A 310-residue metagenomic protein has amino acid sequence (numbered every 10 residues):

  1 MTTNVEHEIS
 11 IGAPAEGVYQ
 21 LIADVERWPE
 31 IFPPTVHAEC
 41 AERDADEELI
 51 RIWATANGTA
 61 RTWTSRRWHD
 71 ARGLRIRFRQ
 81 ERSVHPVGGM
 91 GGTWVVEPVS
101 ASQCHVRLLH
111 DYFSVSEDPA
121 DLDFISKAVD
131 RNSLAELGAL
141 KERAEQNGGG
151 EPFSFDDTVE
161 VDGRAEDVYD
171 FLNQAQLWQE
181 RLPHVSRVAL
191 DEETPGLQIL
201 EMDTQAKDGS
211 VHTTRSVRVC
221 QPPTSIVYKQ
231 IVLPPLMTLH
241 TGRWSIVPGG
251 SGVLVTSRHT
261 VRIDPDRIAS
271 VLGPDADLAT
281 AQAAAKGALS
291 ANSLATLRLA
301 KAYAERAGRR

Functional and structural regions predicted by a protein language model:
M1-D46, S126, L134-T194: Hydrophobic ligand-binding cavity/cleft-lining segments
N4, L49-N57, T62-T64, R79-L134 (+1 more regions): Beta-strand/loop substructures that line and gate deep hydrophobic ligand-binding cavities in soluble
E8-S10, E39, W68, V95 (+5 more regions): Generic structural detector for well-ordered beta-strands
I22, W28, T93-V95, C104-V106 (+5 more regions): Short, structured motif recognition centered on aromatic/hydrophobic residues
E26-E30, V36-G88, Q176-E180, A189-T238 (+4 more regions): Glycine-rich portal/gate segments that line the openings of hydrophobic small-molecule binding cavities
P98, V159-V161, R310: Hydrophobic beta-strand core residues of beta-sandwich domains
V129-L137, K141, K286-S293, L297: N-terminal membrane-insertion helices
S154-D156, T213, T241: Transmembrane beta-barrel architecture of outer membranes
